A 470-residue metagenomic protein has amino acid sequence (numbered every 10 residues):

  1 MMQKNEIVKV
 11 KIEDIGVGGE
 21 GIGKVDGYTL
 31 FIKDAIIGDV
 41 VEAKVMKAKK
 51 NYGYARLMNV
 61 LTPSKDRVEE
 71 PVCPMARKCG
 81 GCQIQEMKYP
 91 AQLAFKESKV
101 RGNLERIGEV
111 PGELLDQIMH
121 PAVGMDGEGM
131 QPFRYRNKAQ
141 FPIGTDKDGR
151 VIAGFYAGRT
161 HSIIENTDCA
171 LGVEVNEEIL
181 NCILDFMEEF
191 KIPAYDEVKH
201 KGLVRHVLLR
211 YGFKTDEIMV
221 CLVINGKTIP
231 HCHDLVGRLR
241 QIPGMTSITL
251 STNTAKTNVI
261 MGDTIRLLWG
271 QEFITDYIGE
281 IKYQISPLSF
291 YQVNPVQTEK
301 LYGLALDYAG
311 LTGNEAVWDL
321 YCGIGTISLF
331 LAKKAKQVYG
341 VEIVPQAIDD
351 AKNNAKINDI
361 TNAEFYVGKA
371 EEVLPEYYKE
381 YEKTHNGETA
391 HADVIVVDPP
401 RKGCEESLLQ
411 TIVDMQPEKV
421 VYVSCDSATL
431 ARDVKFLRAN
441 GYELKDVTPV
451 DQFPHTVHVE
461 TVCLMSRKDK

Functional and structural regions predicted by a protein language model:
M1-M75, E105, E364, E372: Terminal RNA-binding accessory module
Q3-K9, V17, K227, H231-K470: Rossmann-like S-adenosyl-L-methionine
G21-D26, G154-A157, C221-V223, A351: Short, acidic/hydrophobic/Gly-rich beta-strand patch recurrent on exposed beta strands that often constitutes part
K44-A48, P142-D146, R210-K214, K468: Short beta-strand micro-motifs enriched in acidic
M58-P71, R77-A194: Extended interfacial segments that mediate partner engagement and assembly in macromolecular machines
M119-Q131, E197-V198, H206, R210 (+1 more regions): Short, solvent-exposed loop/turn elements at beta->coil junctions and helix N-caps that rim active or binding pockets
I163-R205, G226-T252: Internal alpha/beta scaffold segment
L208-G212, E217-T228: Carbohydrate-binding surface patches
